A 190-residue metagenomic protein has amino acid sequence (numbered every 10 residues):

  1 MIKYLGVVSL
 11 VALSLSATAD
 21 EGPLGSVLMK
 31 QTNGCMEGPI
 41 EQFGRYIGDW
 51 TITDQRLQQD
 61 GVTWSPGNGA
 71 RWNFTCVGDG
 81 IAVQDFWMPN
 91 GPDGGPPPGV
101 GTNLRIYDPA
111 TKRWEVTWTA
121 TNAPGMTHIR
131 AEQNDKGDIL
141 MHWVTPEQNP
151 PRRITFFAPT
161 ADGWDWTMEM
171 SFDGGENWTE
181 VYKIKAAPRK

Functional and structural regions predicted by a protein language model:
I2-Y4, S16-W64, R189-K190: Amphipathic/hydrophobic helical signal segments and adjacent flexible N-terminal regions that mediate secretion
G6-S14: Bacterial N-terminal signal peptides
I47-T51, D79-D85, T111-V116, N134-H142 (+1 more regions): Short, hydrophobic/aromatic-rich segments at coil-to-beta transitions
G61-P66, G95-P97, W114, G175-E180: Tryptophan-centered short beta-strand motifs
S65-V100: N-terminal glycine/threonine-rich, aromatic-flanked beta-hairpin/loop signature
G67-R71, P97-T102, P124-H128, N149-I154 (+2 more regions): Short, surface-exposed coil-to-beta transition loops
N90-G125: Helix-adjacent hinge/juxtasegments
E169-S171: Conserved Ser/Thr-centered positions that define the repeating blades of beta-propeller domains
